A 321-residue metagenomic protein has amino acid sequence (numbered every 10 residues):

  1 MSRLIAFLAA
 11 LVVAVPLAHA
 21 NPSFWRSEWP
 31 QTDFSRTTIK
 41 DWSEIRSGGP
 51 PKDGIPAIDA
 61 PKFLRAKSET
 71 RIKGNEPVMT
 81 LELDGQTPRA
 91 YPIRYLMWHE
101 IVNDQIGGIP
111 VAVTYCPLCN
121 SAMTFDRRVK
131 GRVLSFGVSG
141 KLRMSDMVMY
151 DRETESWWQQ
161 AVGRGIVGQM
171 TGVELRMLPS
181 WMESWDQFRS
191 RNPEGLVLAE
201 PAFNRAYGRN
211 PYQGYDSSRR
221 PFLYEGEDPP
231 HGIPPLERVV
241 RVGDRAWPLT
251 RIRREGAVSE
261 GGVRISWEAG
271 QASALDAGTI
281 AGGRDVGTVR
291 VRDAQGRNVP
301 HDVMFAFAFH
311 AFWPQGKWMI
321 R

Functional and structural regions predicted by a protein language model:
M1-L4: Positively charged n-region of N-terminal signal peptides that target proteins for export
A6-P16: Bacterial N-terminal signal peptides
H19-R321: Mid-to-C-terminal functional-domain signal that highlights helix-capping/loop sites within ligand-binding modules
